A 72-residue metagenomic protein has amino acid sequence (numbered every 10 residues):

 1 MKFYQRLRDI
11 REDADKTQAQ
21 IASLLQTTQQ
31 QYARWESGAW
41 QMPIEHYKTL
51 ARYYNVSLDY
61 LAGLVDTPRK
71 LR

Functional and structural regions predicted by a protein language model:
M1-Q5, R69-R72: A detector for short, charged/polar N-terminal pre-domain segments
Q5-L24, T49: Short basic helix-loop element that most often maps to the first helix and adjoining turn of HTH DNA-binding modules
L7, I21-A22, Y32-W35, L61: Conserved hydrophobic/aromatic packing and binding residues within compact polymer-binding modules
E12, P43-E45, L58: Short, Lys/Arg-enriched C-terminal cap helix and immediately downstream tail that follows
Q26-M42: Recognition helix of helix-turn-helix/homeodomain-like DNA-binding domains that insert into the DNA major groove
R34, G38, T49, T67: Alpha-helical DNA-recognition elements
E45, R52, A62-R72: Short, charged recognition helix plus adjacent turn of helix-turn-helix-like nucleic-acid-binding domains
